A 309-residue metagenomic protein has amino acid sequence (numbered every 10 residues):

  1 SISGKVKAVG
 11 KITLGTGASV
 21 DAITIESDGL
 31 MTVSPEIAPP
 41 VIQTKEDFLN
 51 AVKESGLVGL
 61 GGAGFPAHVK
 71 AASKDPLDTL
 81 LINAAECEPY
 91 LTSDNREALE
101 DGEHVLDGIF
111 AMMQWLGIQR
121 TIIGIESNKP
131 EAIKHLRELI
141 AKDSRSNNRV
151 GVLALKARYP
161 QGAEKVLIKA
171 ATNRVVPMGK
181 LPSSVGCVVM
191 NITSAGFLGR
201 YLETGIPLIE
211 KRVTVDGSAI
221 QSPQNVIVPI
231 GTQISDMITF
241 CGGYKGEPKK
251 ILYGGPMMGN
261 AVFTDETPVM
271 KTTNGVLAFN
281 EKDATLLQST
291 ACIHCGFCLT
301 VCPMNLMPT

Functional and structural regions predicted by a protein language model:
S1, F297-T309: Iron-sulfur cluster-binding cysteine motifs and their immediate structural context in ferredoxin-like electron-transfer
S1-A8: Generic structural motif
A8-F65, K70, K74-D75, P130 (+1 more regions): Acidic low-complexity segments
G59, L80-D94, A219: Gly-rich Lys/Arg/Thr-decorated short loops/hinges at beta-loop-alpha junctions or inter-strand turns that position
L99-W115: Histidine-anchored nucleotide/phosphate-binding helix
I118-I234, F240-E247, G255: Hydrophobic alpha-helical positions that pack around
V213, K245-N274: Ubiquitin-like/PB1-type beta-grasp interaction modules and other compact soluble beta-rich domains
V276-G296, T309: Ferredoxin-like iron-sulfur electron-transfer modules
